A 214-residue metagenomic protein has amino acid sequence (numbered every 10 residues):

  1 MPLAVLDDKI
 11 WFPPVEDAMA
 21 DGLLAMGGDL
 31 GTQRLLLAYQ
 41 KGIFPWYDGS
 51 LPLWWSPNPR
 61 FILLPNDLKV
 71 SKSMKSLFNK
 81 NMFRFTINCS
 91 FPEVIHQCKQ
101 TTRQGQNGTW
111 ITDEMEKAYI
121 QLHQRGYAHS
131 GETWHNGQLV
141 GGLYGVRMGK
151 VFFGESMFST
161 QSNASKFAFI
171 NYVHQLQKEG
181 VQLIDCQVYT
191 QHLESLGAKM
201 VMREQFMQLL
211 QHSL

Functional and structural regions predicted by a protein language model:
M1-L214: N-acyltransferase acceptor-side catalytic subdomain
